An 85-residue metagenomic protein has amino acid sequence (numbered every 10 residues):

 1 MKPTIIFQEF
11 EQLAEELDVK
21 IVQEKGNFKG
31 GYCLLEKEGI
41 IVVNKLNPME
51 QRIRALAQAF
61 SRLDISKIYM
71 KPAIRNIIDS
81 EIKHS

Functional and structural regions predicted by a protein language model:
M1-K29, S85: Auxiliary, metal-adjacent structural segments of Zn-dependent hydrolase domains
K2-P3, L13-A14, G39-I40, R62-D64 (+1 more regions): Hydrophobic N-terminal alpha-helices or hydrophobic patches in metabolic proteins across all domains of life
A14, I21, I41-V43, Q58: Generic structural hydrophobic/aromatic packing signal, biased to beta-strands
K25-E50: Active-site scaffold of zinc-dependent metalloenzymes
I53: Short, conserved beta-strand/beta-arch hydrophobic-aromatic motifs that form part of recognition grooves or interface
A57-H84: C-terminal structural segments of small proteins and small subunits
